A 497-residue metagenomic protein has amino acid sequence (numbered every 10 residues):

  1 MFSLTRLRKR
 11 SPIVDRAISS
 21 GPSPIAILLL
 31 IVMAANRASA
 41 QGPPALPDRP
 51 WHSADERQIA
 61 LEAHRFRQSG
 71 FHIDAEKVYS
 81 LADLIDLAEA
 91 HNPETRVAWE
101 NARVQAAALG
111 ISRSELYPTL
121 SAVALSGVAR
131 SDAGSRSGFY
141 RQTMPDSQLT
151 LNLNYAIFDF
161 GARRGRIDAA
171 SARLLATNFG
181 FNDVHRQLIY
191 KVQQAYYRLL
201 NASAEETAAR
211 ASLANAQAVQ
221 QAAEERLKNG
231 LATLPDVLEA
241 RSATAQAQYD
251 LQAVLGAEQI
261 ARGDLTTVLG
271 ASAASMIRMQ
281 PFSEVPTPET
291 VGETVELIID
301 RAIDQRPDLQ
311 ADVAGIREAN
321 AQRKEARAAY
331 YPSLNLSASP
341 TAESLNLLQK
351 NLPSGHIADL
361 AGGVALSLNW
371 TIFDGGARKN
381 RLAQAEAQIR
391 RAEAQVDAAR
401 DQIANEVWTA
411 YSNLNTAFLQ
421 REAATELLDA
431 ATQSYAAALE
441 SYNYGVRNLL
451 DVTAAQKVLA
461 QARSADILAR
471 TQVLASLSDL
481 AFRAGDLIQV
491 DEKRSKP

Functional and structural regions predicted by a protein language model:
M1-L7, V14-D15, S20, P24-L87 (+2 more regions): Terminal intrinsically disordered/low-complexity segments used for targeting and assembly
F66-K77, G110, V123-Y155, P281-G292 (+4 more regions): Small/polar, glycine/serine/threonine/aspartate-rich low-complexity segments that form flexible
L84-E89, A232, D236-V237, A271-A338 (+2 more regions): Amphipathic alpha-helical coiled-coil scaffold segments and their short linker/junction regions
I85, T150-N152, Y196, I299 (+2 more regions): Membrane-embedded beta-strand positions in outer-membrane beta-barrel channels/transporters
R96-V97, R113, S121, T143 (+7 more regions): Sec/SRP-type N-terminal targeting helices
V104, D146-Q148, Q194, E239 (+1 more regions): Transmembrane beta-barrel architecture of outer-membrane proteins
F179-R301, N413, A417, E440 (+3 more regions): Periplasmic alpha-helical coiled-coil/stalk elements that build and connect Gram-negative outer-membrane
